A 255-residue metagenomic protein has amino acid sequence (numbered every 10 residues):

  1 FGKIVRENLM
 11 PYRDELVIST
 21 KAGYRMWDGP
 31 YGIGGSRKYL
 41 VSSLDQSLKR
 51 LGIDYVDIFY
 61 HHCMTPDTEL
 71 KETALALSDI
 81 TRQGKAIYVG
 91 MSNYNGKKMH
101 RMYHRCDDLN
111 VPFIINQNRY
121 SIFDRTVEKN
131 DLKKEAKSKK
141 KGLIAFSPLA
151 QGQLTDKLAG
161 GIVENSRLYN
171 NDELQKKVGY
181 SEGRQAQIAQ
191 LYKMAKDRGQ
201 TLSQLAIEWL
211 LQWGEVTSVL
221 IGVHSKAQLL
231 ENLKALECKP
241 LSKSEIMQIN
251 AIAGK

Functional and structural regions predicted by a protein language model:
F1-V17: N-terminal binding-site loop/beta-alpha segment at the start of enzyme catalytic domains that lines or forms
R13-D14, I53-D54, A86: Active-site acidic short loop of glycosyltransferases
R13-M26, Q117-Y120: A short, structured active-site edge motif that brings together acidic residues
T20-A22, Y55, S147, V223: Short, small-residue-rich loop/turn micro-motifs
M26-V41, H62-T68: Active-site mouth loops of central-metabolism enzymes
G35-L51, M99-Y103: Short, acidic/polar
L48-D67: Active-site groove signature of glycoside hydrolases
M64-G254: Beta/alpha (TIM)-barrel catalytic core signal, keyed to glycine-rich beta->alpha loops juxtaposed to Asp/Glu that bind
